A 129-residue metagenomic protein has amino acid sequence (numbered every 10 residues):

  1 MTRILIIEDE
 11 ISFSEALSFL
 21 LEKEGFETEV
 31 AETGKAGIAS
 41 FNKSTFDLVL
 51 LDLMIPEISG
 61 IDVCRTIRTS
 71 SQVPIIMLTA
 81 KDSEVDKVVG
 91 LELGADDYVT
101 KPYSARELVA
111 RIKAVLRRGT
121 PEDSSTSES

Functional and structural regions predicted by a protein language model:
M1-D123: N-terminal/domain-start alpha-helical segments
